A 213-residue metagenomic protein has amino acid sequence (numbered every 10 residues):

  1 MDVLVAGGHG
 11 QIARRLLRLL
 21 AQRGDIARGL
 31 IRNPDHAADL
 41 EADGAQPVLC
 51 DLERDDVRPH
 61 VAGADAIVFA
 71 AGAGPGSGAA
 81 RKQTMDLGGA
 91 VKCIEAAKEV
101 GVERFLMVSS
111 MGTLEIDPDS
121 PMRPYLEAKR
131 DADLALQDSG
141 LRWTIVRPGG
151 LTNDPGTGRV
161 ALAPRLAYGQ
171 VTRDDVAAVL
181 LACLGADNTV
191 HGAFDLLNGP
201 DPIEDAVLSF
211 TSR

Functional and structural regions predicted by a protein language model:
M1-D25: N-terminal Rossmann NAD(P)H-binding glycine-rich loop of SDR-like oxidoreductase domains
D2, D65-A66, R104: Structural motif
L4, R28-G29, V48, L106 (+1 more regions): Conserved beta-strand positions in the Rossmann-like core of class I SAM-dependent methyltransferases
I12, I67, V146, V176-L180 (+1 more regions): Non-catalytic, hydrophobic alpha-helical segments
R23, D43, S139: Conserved dinucleotide-binding and phosphotransfer motif residues
G29-K92, A96-E99, N188: NAD(P)H-binding glycine-rich loop region in Rossmannoid oxidoreductase-like domains and their noncatalytic homologs
A73-P164: Glycine-/Pro-rich loop/turn segments that contact NAD(P) or position catalytic residues in Rossmann-like domains
N153-R213: Active-site-lining helix/loop region of Rossmann-like oxidoreductase modules
